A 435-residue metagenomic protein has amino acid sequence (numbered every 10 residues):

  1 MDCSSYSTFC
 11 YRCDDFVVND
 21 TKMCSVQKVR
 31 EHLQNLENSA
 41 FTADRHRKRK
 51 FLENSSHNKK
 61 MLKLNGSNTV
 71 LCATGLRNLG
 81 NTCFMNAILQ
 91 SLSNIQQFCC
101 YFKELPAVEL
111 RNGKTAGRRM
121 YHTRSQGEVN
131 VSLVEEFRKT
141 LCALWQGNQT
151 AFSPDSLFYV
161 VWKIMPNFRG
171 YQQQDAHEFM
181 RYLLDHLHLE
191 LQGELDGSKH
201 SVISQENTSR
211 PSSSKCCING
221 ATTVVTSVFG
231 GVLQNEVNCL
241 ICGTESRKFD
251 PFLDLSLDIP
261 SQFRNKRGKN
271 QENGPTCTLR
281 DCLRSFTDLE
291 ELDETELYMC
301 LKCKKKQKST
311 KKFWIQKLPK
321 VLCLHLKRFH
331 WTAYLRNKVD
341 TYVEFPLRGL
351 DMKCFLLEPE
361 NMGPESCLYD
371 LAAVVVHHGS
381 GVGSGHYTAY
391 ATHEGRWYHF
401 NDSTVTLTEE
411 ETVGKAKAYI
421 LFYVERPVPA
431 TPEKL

Functional and structural regions predicted by a protein language model:
D2-L71, R77, L92, F102-R124 (+6 more regions): Exposed substrate/partner-binding surface patches
L71, G75-L76, G80, N86 (+4 more regions): Conserved aromatic-histidine-acidic binding/catalytic patches
L76-S91, Y171-Y182, S384-G385, L421: Active-site nucleophilic cysteine motif
C83, C239, L324: Carboxylate-rich, divalent-cation-coordinating active-site regions
Y101-P251: Papain-like cysteine protease catalytic cores
